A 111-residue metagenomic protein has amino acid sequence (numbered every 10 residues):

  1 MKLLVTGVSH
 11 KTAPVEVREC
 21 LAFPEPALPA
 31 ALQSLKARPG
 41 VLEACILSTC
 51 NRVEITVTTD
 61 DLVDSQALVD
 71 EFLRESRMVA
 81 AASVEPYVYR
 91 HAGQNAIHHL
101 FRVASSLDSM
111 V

Functional and structural regions predicted by a protein language model:
M1-E25: Short glycine-/aliphatic-rich beta-strand segments at the starts of folded cytosolic domains
V5, E54-T56: Conserved hydrophobic/aromatic beta-strand scaffold that supports enzyme active sites
K11, R52, D61: Short glycine-rich anion-binding loops that position phosphate/pyrophosphate groups of nucleotides and phosphorylated
E16-R18, A22-P24, L42, S48 (+2 more regions): Generic, ordered loop/turn and secondary-structure boundary motif
C20-K36: A short, contiguous, amphipathic alpha-helix enriched in charged residues
L35-A44: Short acidic amphipathic segments
L47-V53: Short Gly/Ser/Thr- and Asp/Glu-enriched loop/turn motifs at secondary-structure junctions
T58-V111: Accessory, often N-terminal, substrate/partner-engagement and coupling regions that sit outside the core NTP/cofactor
